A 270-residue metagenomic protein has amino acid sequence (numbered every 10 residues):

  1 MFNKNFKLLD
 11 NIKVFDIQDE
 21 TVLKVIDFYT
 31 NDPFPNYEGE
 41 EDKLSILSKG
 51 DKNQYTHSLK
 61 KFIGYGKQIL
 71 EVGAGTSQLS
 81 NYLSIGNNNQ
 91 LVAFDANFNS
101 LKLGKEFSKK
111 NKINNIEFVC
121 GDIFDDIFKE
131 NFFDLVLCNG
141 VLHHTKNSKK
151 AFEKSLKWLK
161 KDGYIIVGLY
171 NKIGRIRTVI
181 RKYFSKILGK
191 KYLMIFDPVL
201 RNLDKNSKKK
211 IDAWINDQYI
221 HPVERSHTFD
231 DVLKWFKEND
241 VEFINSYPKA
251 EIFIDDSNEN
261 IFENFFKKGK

Functional and structural regions predicted by a protein language model:
E41-G66: Conserved alpha-helix/loop element of class I SAM-dependent methyltransferases that forms part of the SAM/SAH-binding
T76-N87: Conserved SAM-binding loop of SAM-dependent methyltransferases across substrates and taxa, primarily the Class I
N97: Conserved SAM/SAH-binding beta-strand->alpha-helix loop
K112-F124: Conserved SAM-binding strand-loop segment of SAM-dependent methyltransferases
D125-L135: A short acidic, Gly/Pro-enriched loop at the edge of an enzyme's catalytic core that lines a small-molecule cofactor
K149-K161: A short glycine-rich, Lys/Arg-flanked "PGG" loop and its adjoining helix->strand segment in the class I
Y164-V199: Conserved class I S-adenosyl-L-methionine
K208-K270: Rossmann-like AdoMet/SAM-dependent catalytic core
